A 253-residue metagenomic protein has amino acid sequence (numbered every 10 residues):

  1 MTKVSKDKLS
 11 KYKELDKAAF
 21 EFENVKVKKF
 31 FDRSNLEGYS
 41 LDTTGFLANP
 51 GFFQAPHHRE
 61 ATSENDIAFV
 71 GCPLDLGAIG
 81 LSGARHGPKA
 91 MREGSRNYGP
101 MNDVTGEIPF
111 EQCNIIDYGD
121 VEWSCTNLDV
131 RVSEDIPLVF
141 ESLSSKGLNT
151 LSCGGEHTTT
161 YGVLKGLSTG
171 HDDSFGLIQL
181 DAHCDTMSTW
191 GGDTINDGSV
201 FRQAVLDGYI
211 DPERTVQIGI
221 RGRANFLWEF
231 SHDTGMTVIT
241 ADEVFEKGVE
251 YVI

Functional and structural regions predicted by a protein language model:
T2-I253: Conserved alpha-helical scaffold segments that buttress catalytic/binding sites
